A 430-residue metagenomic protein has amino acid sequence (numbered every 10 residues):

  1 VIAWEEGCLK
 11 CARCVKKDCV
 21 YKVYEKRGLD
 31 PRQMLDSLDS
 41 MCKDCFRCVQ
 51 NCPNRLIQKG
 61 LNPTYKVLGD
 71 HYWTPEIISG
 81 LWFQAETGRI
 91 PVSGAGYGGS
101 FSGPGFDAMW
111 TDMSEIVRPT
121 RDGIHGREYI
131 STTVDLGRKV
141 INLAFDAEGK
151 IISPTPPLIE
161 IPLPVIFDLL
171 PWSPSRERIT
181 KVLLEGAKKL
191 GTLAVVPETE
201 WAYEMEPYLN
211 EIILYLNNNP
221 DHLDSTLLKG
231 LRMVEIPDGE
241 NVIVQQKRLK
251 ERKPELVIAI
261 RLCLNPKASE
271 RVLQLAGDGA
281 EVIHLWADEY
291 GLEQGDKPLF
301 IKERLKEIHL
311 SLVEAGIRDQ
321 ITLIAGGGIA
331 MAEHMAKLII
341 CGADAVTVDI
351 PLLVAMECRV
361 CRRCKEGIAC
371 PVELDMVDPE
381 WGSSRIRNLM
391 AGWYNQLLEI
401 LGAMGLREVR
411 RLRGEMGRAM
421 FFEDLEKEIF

Functional and structural regions predicted by a protein language model:
V1-V15, V20-V165, L169, P174-E185 (+5 more regions): Conserved, well-structured core domains of diverse proteins
K10-K17, Y21, K26-Q33, Q50 (+2 more regions): Glycine-rich phosphate/ribose-binding loops and adjacent secondary-structure elements that form binding surfaces
L163-D168, T192-P197, N210-N218, R232-I236 (+4 more regions): Hydrophobic faces of well-ordered beta-strands that scaffold small-molecule active sites in alpha/beta enzyme cores
E177-L183, N219-T226, P266-Q274, M331-M335: Short, acidic/polar
L184, K188, E200-P207, T226 (+2 more regions): Surface-exposed amphipathic alpha-helices with a cationic face
A202-Y203, A268, I324-E333, L406-F422: A glycine-rich phosphate-binding loop feature that marks nucleotide/adenosyl-phosphate handling sites
L214-L216, T226-G239, N265, L310 (+5 more regions): Phosphate/diphosphate-binding loops
V354-M416: Active-site or pore-adjacent capping/gating segments
